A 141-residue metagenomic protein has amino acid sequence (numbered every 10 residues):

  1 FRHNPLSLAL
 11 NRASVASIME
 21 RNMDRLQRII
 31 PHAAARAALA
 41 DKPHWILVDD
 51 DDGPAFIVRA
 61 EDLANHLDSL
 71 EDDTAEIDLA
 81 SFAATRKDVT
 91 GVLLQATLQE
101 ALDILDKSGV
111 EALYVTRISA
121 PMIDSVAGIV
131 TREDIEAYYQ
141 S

Functional and structural regions predicted by a protein language model:
F1-Q27, S141: Membrane-interfacial segments at transmembrane helix termini in multi-pass membrane proteins
N11-M23, D62, A75-T90: Bateman (tandem CBS) regulatory domains
A13, I30, V58, A96 (+1 more regions): Short beta-to-alpha loop/turn elements within the nucleotide-binding domains of ABC transporters
R25-P43, D49-D50, L67, T90-I118 (+1 more regions): The conserved cystathionine-beta-synthase
A55-L63, A127-I135: Short hydrophobic beta-strand motif reused across regulatory alpha/beta modules
I57-A60, A64-H66, A75-A83, L98 (+1 more regions): Nucleotide-binding motor/catalytic cores of P-loop/tubulin-like NTPases across gene-expression machines
S69-E71: Bacterial c-di-GMP phosphodiesterase catalytic domain signature
